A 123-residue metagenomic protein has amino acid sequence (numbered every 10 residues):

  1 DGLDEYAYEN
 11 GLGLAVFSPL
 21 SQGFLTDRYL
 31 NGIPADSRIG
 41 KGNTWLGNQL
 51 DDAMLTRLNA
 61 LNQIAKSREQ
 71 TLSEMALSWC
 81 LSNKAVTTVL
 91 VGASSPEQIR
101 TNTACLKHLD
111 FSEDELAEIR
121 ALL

Functional and structural regions predicted by a protein language model:
D1-L123: Beta/alpha (TIM)-barrel catalytic core signal, keyed to glycine-rich beta->alpha loops juxtaposed to Asp/Glu that bind
